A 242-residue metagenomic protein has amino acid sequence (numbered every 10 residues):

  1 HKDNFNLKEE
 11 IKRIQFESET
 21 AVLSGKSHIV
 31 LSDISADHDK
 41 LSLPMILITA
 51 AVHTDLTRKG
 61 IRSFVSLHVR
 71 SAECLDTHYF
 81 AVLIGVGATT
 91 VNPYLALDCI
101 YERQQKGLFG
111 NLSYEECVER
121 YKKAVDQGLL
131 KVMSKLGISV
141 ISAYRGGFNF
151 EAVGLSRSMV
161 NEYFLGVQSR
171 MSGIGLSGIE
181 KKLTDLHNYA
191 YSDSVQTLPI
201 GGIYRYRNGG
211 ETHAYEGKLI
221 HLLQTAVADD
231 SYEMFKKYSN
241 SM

Functional and structural regions predicted by a protein language model:
H1-L7, E17-T20, G25-K26, Y79-F80 (+2 more regions): Flexible, glycine-rich loop/tail regions that form catalytic "lids" or insertion modules at the edges of active sites
H1-Q15, S66-D76: Active-site mouth loops of central-metabolism enzymes
F16-H28, I34-D37, T54-I61: Conserved helix-loop functional segments at active or binding sites
I29, V65-S71, I84, V91-P93 (+1 more regions): Hydrophobic faces of well-ordered beta-strands that scaffold small-molecule active sites in alpha/beta enzyme cores
D33, V52, L83, V140: Conserved, mostly hydrophobic/aromatic
I34-A36, A72, A88, L95-D98: Short, ordered loop/turn segments at secondary-structure junctions
L41-V69, R120-V125, K131: Alpha-helix-loop-beta-strand connector modules within alpha/beta enzyme cores
E73-G87: Catalytic cores of alpha/beta
